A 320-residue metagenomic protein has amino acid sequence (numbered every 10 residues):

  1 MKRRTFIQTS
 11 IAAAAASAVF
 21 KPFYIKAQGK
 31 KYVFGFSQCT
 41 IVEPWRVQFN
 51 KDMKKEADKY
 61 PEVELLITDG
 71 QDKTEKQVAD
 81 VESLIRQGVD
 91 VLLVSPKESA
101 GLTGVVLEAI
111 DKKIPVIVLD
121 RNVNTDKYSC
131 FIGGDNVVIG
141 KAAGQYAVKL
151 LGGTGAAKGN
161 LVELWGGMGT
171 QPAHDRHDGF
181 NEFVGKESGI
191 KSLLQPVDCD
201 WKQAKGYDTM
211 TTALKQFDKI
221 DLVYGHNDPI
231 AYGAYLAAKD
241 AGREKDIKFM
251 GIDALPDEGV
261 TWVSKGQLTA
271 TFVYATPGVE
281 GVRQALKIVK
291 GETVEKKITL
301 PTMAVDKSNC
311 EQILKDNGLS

Functional and structural regions predicted by a protein language model:
M1-T5, A15-G29: N-terminal twin-arginine translocation
I7-I11, A27-S320: A residue-level marker of the well-folded mature domains of exported/periplasmic proteins
